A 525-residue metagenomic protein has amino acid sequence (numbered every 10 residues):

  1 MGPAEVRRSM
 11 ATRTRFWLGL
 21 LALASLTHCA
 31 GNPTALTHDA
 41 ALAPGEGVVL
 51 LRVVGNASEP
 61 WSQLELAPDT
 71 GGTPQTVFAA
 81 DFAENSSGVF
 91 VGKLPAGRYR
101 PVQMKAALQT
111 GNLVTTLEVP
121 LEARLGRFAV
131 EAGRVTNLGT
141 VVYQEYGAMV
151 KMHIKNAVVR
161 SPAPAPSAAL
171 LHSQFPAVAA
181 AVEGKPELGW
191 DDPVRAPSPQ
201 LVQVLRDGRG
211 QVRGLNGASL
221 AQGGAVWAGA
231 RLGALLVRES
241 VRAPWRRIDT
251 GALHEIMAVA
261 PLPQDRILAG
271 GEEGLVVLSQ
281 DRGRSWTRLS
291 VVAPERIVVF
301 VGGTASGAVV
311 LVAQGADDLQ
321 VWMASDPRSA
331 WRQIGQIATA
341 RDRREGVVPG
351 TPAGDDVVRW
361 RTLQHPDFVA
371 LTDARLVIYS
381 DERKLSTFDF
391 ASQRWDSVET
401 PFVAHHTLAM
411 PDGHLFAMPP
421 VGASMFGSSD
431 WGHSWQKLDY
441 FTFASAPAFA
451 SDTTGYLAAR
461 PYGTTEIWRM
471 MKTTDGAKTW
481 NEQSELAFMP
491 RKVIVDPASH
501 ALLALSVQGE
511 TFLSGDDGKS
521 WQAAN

Functional and structural regions predicted by a protein language model:
C29-Q75, A106-R209, F512: Primarily secretory-pathway and cell-envelope proteins
S86-R98, K105-A107: Short Pro-Gly-centered beta-turn/loop motif in secreted/extracellular proteins
L205-G233: Beta-strand-rich domains and repeat architectures in extracellular enzymes and scaffolds, especially beta-propellers
D207-G210, D249-A252, S290-A293, Q336 (+4 more regions): Surface loop/turn motifs at the tips and blade-to-blade linkers of beta-strand repeat domains
R213-G217, E255-V259, R296-G302, R341-V348 (+4 more regions): Repeated scaffold domains used in trafficking and secretory/extracellular systems, primarily beta-propellers
L220-G223, L262-Q264, T304-S306, L371-D373 (+3 more regions): Residue-level detector of Asp-centered blade-edge/turn motifs that repeat once per structural unit in beta-propeller
L232-R247, V277-V292, W322-Q333, A338 (+4 more regions): Asp-box/BNR beta-propeller loop motif
D317-W322, E382-S386, G422-F426, T465-R469 (+1 more regions): Structural motif
